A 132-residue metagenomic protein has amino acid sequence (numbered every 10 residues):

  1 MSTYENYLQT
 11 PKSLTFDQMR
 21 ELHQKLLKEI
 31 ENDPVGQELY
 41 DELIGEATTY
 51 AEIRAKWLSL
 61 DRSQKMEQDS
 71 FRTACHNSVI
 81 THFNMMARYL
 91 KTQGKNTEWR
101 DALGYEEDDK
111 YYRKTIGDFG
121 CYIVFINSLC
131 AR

Functional and structural regions predicted by a protein language model:
M1-E5, L129-R132: Short intrinsically disordered terminal tails
S2-L14: Short, extreme N-terminal segment that most often corresponds to the first beta-strand
S13-L14, I30-L39, A55-D69, G94-W99: Charged, low-complexity interaction regions
T15, L39-A51, C75, V79: Short amphipathic alpha-helical heptad-repeat segments
T15-L27: Short, charge-rich amphipathic alpha-helices with coiled-coil/heptad character
D41, K65-I80, W99-Y105: Short, charged, amphipathic alpha-helical segments
T81, M85-R132: Amphipathic alpha-helical binding modules
